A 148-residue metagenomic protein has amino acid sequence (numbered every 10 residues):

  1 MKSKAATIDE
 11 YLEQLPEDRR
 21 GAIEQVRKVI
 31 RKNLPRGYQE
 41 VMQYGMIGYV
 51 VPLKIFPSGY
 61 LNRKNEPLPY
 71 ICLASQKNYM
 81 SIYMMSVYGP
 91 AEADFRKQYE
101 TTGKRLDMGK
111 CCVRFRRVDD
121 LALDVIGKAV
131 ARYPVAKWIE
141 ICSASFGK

Functional and structural regions predicted by a protein language model:
M1-K148: Charge-dense, helix-prone N-terminal extensions
